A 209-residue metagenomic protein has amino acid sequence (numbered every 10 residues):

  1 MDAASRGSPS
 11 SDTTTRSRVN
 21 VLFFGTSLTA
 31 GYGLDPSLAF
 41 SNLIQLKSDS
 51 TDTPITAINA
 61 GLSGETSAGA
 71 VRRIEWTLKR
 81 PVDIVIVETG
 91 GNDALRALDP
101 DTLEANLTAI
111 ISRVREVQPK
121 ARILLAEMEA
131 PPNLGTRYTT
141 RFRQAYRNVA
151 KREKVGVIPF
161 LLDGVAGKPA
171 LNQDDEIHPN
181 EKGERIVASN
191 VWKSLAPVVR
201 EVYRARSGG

Functional and structural regions predicted by a protein language model:
D2-S63, R73-V82: Serine-esterase "nucleophile elbow" of acetyl-processing enzymes
T53, V71-G209: Alpha-helical cap/lid subdomain in secreted, periplasmic, or secretory-pathway luminal O-acyl-processing enzymes
G61-E65, L134-G135: Short, flexible loop segments at the rims of nucleotide/cofactor-binding pockets, characterized by
A68: N-terminal helical cap/lid subdomain that shapes the substrate entry/recognition surface in HAD-like hydrolases
